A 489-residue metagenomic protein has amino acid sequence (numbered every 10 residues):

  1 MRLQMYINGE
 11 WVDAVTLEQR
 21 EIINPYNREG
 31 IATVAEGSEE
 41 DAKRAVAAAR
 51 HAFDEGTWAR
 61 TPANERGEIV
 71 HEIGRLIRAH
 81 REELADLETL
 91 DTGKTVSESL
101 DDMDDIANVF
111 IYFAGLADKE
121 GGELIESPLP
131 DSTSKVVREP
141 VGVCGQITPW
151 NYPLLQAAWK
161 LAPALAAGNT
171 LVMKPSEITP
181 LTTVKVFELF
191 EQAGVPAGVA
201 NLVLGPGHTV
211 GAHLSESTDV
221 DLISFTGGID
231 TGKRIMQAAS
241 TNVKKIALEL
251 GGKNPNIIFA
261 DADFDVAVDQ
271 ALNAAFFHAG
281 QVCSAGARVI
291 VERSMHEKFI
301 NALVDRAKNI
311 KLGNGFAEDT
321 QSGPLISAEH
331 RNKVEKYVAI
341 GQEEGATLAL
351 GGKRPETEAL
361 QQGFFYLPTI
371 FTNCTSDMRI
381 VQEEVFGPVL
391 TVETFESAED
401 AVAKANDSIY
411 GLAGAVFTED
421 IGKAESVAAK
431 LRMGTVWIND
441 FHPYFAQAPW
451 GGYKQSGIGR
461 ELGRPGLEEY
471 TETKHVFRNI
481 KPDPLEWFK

Functional and structural regions predicted by a protein language model:
M1-Y26, A52, K353: Hydrophobic face of amphipathic alpha-helices that form TPR/SEL1-like repeat modules and related alpha-solenoid
P25, E39-A42, A63, R81 (+5 more regions): Residues at or immediately preceding the N-termini of alpha-helices
R28, R66, E88, F110 (+9 more regions): Residue-level signal for inorganic ion chemistry
E29-T33, V220, K311, V338 (+1 more regions): Conserved C-terminal structural/oligomerization subdomain of aldehyde/semialdehyde dehydrogenase
I31-E120: Glycine-rich loop-to-alpha-helix module at the N-terminal edge of alpha/beta enzyme cores
I31-G37, D54-W58, Q146, N256-F259 (+5 more regions): Short, well-ordered beta-strand elements within core beta-sheets of diverse protein domains
G122-V266, F395: Rossmann-like NAD(P) dinucleotide-binding subdomain of oxidoreductase/dehydrogenase enzymes
L222, D230-T375, I438, L485-F488: ALDH superfamily catalytic-core signature
